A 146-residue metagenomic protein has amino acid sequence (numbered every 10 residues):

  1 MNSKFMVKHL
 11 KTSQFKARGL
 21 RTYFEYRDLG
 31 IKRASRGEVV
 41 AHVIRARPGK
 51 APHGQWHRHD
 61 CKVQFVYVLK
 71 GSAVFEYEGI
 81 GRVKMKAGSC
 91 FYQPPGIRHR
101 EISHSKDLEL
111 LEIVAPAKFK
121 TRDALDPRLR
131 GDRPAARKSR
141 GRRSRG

Functional and structural regions predicted by a protein language model:
M1-Y23: N-terminal presequences and immediately downstream first alpha-helices
S3-L10, R100-R145: Double-stranded beta-helix
F15-H57, K62-V63: A short glycine-rich, His/Asp/Glu-containing loop-to-beta-strand
V43-A46, R58-F75, I113-P116: Short, conserved beta-strand element in jelly-roll/cupin
V43-R45, S89, H99: Hydrophobic/aromatic beta-strand elements that line small-molecule binding cavities or substrate pockets in beta-rich
C61, G81, I97-R98, K106-D107: A generic "binding-loop/recognition-motif" signal
E76-E78, I102: A generic structural motif
G79-G96: Short acidic-glycine-tyrosine-enriched beta hairpin
